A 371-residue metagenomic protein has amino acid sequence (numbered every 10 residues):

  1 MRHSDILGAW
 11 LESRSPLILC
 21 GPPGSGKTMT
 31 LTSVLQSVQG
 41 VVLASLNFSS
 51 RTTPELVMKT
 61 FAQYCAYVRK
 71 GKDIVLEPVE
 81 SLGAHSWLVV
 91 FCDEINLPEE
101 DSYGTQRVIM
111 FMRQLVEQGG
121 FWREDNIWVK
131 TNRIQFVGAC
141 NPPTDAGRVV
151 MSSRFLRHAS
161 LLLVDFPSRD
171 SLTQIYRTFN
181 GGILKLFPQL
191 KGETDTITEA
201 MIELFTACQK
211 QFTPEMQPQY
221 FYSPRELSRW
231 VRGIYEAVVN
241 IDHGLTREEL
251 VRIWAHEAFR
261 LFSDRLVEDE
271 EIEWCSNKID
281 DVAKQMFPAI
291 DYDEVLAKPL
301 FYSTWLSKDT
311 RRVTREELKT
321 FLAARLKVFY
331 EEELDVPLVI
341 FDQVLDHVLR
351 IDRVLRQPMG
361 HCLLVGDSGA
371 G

Functional and structural regions predicted by a protein language model:
M1, D5, N132-V137, R157-S160 (+1 more regions): Alpha-helical lid/collar subdomain of P-loop NTPases
S13-L17, S86-L88, I134, P358-C362: Pre-Walker A (Motif I) flank of P-loop NTPase domains
P16-R51, M359-G371: Walker A/P-loop
S25, N96-E100, D145, L161: Residues immediately C-terminal
T30-V34, L56-T60, Y64, R107-L115 (+4 more regions): Alpha-helical scaffold elements adjacent to nucleotide-binding pockets in ATP/GTP-utilizing enzyme cores
Q36-S45, N132, D145-D170: A short helix-turn-beta junction within AAA+ P-loop NTPase domains corresponding to the substrate/partner-engaging
S49-H85: Short glycine-rich substrate-engagement loop in P-loop NTPases that contacts/grips substrate
F61-K70, V89-T131, Q135-N141, S153 (+1 more regions): Conserved catalytic/switch belt of AAA+ P-loop NTPases
